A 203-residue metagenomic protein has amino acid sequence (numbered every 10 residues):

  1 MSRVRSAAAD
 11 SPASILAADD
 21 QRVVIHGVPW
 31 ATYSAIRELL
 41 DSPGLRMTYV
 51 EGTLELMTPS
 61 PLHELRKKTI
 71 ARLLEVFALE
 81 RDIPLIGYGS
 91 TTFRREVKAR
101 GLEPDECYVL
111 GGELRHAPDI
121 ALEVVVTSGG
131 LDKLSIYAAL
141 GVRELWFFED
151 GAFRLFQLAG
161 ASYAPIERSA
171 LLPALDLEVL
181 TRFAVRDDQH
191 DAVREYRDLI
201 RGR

Functional and structural regions predicted by a protein language model:
M1-R203: Gly/Pro/Ser/Thr-rich low-complexity, intrinsically disordered segments predominantly at protein N-termini
